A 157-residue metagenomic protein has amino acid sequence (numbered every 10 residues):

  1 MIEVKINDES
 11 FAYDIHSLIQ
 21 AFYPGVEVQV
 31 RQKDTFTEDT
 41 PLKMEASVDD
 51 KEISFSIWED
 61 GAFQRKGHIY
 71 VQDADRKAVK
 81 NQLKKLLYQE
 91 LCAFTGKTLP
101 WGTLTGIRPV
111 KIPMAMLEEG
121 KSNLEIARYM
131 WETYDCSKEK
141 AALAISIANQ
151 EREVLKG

Functional and structural regions predicted by a protein language model:
M1-L42: Short Lys/Arg-enriched alpha/beta "domain-start" segment
T40-Q72: Amphipathic beta-strand/beta-sheet edge segments enriched in Tyr/Trp
H68-V79, L83, L87: Extended acidic/polar, glycine-enriched regions that form or flank non-catalytic beta-rich accessory modules
Q89-C92: Non-catalytic beta/alpha edge segments that cap or flank active sites
T95-T98, E118-E119, N123-G157: N-terminal [4Fe-4S]-dependent radical SAM core
